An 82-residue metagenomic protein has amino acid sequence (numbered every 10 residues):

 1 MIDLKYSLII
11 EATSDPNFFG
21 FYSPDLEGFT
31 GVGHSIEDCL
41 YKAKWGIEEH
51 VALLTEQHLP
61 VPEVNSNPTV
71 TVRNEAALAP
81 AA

Functional and structural regions predicted by a protein language model:
M1-S7, Y41-A82: Short, charged, surface-exposed hinge/linker loops at domain edges that act as mobile lids or interdomain connectors
I2, I9-D15, G33: Short, positively charged
I10-L26: Short aromatic-glycine-(Arg/Gly/Cys) micro-motifs in beta-strand/loop hairpins
D15, C39-L40: A short, ordered amphipathic alpha-helix with a cationic face
F19-Y22, F29, I47, L54: Preference for short coil/turn "hinge" residues that link or interrupt alpha-helices
D25-G28, P60: Residue-level preference for alpha-helix termini and adjacent loops
E27-D38: A short, exposed loop/beta-hairpin motif centered on an aromatic-Gly-Thr core
